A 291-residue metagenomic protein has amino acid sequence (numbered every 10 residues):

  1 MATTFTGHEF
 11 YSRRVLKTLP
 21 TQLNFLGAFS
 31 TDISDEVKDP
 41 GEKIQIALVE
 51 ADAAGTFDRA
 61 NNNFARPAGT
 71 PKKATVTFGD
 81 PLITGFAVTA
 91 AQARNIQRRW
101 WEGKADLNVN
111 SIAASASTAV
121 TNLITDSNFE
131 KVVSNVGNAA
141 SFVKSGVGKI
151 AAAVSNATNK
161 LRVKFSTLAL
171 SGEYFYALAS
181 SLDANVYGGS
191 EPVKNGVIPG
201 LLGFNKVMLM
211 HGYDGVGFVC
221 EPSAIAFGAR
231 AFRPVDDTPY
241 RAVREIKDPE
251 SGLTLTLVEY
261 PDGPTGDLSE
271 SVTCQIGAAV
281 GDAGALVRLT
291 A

Functional and structural regions predicted by a protein language model:
M1-A74, L286: N-terminal "assembly arms/tails" that initiate or stabilize quaternary assembly in self-assembling proteins
M1-D32, A90-R99, A116-E130, L178-A179 (+1 more regions): Short, Lys/Arg-rich flexible segments
A54-F57, A177-S180, V186-Y187, A279-G281: Short helix/loop capping segments that flank catalytic or ligand/cofactor-binding pockets
T70-I96: Short acidic, glycine/tyrosine-flanked loop/strand segments centered on an H-E-D-like triad
A91-L161, R288-A291: Alpha-helical scaffold segments that mediate packing/assembly in large oligomeric complexes
D126-K206: Extended, solvent-exposed, turn-rich assembly/linker loops in the middle of proteins
N205-L255: Glycine/small-residue-rich hydrophobic helix-like segments
E245-A291: Extended, compositionally biased alpha-helical segments that mediate assembly or anchoring
